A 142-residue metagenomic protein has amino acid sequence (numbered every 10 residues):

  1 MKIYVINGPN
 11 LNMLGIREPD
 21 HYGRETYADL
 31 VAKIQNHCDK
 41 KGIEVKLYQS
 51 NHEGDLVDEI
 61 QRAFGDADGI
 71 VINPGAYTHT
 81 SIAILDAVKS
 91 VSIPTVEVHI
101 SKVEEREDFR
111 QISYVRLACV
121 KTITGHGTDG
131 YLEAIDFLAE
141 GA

Functional and structural regions predicted by a protein language model:
M1-Y4: Extreme N-terminal starter segment of soluble prokaryotic enzymes
P9-L11, G75-T78, S101-V103: Short glycine-rich anion-binding loops that position phosphate/pyrophosphate groups of nucleotides and phosphorylated
L14-A28: Glycine- and acidic-residue-enriched helix-capping/strand-helix junction motifs
K46-G54: Short beta->alpha junction loops
K46-L47, V96, E105-A142: Short, glycine-/small-residue-rich phosphate/pyrophosphate-handling segment
D55-E59: Short acidic active-site motifs
R62, S81-S90: Short Gly/Thr/Asp-enriched flexible loops that form oxyanion-binding sites at enzyme active sites
A63-I70: Short acidic/histidine-rich motifs immediately flanking catalytic phosphotransfer sites in two-component signaling
